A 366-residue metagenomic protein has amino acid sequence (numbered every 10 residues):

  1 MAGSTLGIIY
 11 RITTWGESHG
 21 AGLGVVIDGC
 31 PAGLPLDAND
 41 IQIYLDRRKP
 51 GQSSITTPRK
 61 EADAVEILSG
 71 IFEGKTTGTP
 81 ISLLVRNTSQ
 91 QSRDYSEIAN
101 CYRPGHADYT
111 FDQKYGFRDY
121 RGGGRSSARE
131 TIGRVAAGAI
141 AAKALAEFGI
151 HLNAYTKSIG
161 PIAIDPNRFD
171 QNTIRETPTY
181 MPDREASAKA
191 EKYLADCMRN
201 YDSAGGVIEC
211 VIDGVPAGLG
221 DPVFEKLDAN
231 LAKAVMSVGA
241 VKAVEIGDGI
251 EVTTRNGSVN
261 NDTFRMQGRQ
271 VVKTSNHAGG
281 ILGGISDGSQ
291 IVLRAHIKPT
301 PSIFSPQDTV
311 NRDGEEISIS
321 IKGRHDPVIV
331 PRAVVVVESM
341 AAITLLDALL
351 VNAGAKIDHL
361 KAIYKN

Functional and structural regions predicted by a protein language model:
M1-R59: N-terminal, positively charged regions that mediate nucleic acid binding
R11-T14, D119-E130, A217-D221, A278-I281 (+1 more regions): A short glycine/serine-rich beta->alpha loop
W15, A21, V135, Y201-A204 (+1 more regions): Glycine-rich anion/phosphate-binding loop at the beta-strand->alpha-helix junction
A21-G33, A128-I150, E225, A229-K233 (+3 more regions): Alpha-helical support elements that line or immediately flank enzyme active sites and cofactor-binding pockets
L45-P104, D108: Glycine-rich, N-terminal phosphate-binding loop and its surrounding beta-alpha-beta segment
A99-G124, Q307-H325: Short acidic, glycine/tyrosine-flanked loop/strand segments centered on an H-E-D-like triad
Q113-V223: Glycine-rich, mobile lid/loop segments that gate access to catalytic sites or pores
S302-N366: Internal helix-turn-beta structural module
